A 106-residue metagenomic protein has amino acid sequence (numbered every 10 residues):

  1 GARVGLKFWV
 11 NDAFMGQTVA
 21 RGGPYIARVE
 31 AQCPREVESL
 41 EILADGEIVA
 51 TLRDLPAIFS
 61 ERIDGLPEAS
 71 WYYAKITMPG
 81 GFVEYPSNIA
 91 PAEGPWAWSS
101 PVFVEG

Functional and structural regions predicted by a protein language model:
G1-G106: C-terminal functional module detector
